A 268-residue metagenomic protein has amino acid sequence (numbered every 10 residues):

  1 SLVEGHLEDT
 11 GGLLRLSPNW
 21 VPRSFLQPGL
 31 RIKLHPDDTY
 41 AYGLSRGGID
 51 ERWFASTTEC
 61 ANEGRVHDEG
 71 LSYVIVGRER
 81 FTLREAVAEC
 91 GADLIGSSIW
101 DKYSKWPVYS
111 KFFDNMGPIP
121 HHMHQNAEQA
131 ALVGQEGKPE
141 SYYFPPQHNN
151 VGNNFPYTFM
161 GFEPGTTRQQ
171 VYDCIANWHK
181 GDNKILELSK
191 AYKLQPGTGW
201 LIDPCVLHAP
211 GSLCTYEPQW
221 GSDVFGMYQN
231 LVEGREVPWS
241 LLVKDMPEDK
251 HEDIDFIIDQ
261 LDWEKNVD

Functional and structural regions predicted by a protein language model:
S1-Q169, V232-D268: Transition-metal
F112, E187-L188, A209, M227: Residue-level preference for alpha-helix termini and adjacent loops
H121-H124, K193-G211, P218-W220: Conserved metal-binding segment of the jelly-roll/cupin
E140-F144, G211-E236: A short hydrophobic beta-strand segment most commonly corresponding to one strand of the jelly-roll/cupin
P146-D203: Intrinsically disordered, low-complexity linker/loop segments enriched in Gly/Pro and charged/polar residues
N149-N150, H208, D223: Surface-exposed, flexible loop/turn segments at secondary-structure boundaries
G199, L207, C214-Y216, I254 (+2 more regions): Conserved active-site beta-strand-loop modules that form the wall/rim of enzyme catalytic pockets and either contain
